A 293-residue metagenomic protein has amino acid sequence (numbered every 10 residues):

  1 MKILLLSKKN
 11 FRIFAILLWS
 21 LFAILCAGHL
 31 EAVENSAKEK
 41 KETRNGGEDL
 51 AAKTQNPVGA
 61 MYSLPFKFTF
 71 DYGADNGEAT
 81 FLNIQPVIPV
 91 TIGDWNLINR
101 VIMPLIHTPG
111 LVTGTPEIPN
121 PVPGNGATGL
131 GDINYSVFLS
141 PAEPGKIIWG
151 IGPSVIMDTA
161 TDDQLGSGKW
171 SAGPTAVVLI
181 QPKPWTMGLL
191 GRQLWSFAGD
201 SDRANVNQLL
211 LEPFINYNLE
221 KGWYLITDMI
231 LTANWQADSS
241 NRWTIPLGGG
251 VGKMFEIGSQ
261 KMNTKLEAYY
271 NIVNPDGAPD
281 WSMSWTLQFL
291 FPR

Functional and structural regions predicted by a protein language model:
M1-G46: Cleavable N-terminal export/targeting peptides
V33-R293: Transmembrane beta-barrel domains of Gram-negative outer membranes and organellar outer membranes
